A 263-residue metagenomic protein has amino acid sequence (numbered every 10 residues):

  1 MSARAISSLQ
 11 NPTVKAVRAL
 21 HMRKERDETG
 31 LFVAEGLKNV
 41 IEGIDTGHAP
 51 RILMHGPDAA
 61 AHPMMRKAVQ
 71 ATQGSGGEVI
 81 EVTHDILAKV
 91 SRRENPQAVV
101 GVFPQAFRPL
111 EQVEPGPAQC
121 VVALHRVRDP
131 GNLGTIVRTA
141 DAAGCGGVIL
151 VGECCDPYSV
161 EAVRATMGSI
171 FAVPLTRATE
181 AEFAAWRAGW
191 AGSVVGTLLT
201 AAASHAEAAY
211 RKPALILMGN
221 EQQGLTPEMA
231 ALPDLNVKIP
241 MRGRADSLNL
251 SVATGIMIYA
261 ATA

Functional and structural regions predicted by a protein language model:
M1-E94: N-terminal positively charged helical leader segments and presequences
I6, F32, H125-R126, V151-G152 (+4 more regions): Glycine- and other small-residue-rich loops at beta-strand/loop junctions that grip anionic moieties
G36, R128-T135, L248-A253: Amphipathic alpha-helical repeat scaffolds
D45, G74, D85, V102-F103 (+1 more regions): RNA substrate-binding interface of SAM-dependent RNA methyltransferases
D58, E153-C155, Q222: Short, ordered loop/turn segments at secondary-structure junctions
G101, T139-A143, C154-F171, P227-A263: Structured adenosyl-cofactor binding patch, chiefly the S-adenosyl-L-methionine
G196-A245: Active-site/ligand-binding-proximal alpha/beta "capping" segment
